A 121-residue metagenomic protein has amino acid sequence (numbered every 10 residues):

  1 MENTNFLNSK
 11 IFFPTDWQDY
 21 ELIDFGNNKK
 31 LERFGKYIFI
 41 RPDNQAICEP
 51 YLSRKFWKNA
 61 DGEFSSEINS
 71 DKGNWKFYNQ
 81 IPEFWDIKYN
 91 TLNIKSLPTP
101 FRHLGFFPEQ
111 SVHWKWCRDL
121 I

Functional and structural regions predicted by a protein language model:
E2-E21: Short, Gly/Pro- and small/polar-rich lid/capping loops
N8, F13, S53, S111-H113: Serine/threonine-rich low-complexity intrinsically disordered regions
Q18-G35, F39-G105: Non-catalytic substrate-recognition/targeting regions of SAM-dependent transferases
P108-I121: Conserved alpha-helix/loop element of class I SAM-dependent methyltransferases that forms part of the SAM/SAH-binding
